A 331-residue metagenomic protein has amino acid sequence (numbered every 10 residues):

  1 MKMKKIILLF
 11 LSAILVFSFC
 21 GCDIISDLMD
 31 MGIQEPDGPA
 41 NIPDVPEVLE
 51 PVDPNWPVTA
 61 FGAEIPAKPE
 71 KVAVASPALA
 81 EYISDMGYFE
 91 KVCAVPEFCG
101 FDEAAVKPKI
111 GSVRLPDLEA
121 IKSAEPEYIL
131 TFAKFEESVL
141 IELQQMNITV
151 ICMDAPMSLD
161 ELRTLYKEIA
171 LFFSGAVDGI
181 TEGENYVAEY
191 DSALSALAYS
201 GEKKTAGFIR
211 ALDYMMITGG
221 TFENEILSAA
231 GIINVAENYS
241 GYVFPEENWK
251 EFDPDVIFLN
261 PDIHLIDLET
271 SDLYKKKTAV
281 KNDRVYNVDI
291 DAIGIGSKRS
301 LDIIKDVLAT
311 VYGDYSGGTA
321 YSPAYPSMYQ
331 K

Functional and structural regions predicted by a protein language model:
M1-D30, L143: Gram-positive cell-envelope targeting signals
I6, G21-A78, A176-G207, A309-K331: Bacterial Sec-exported substrate-binding components of ABC uptake systems
D53-T59, P108-E119, Y239-E247: Short helix-initiation/N-cap motifs at beta->coil->alpha
E70-A133: A short, structured surface patch at a secondary-structure boundary
F98-F101, G183, M215-Y242: Alpha-helical, coiled-coil/dimerization segments enriched in small aliphatic residues
L115-K134, I148, V243-D262: Proline-aspartate-enriched helix->loop->beta-strand connector
S138, M153-A170, T205-N224: Extracytoplasmic ligand-binding site segments that recognize negatively charged/polar headgroups
D160-E184, S195, L259-K331: Structured C-terminal subdomain patch of bacterial secreted/periplasmic proteins
